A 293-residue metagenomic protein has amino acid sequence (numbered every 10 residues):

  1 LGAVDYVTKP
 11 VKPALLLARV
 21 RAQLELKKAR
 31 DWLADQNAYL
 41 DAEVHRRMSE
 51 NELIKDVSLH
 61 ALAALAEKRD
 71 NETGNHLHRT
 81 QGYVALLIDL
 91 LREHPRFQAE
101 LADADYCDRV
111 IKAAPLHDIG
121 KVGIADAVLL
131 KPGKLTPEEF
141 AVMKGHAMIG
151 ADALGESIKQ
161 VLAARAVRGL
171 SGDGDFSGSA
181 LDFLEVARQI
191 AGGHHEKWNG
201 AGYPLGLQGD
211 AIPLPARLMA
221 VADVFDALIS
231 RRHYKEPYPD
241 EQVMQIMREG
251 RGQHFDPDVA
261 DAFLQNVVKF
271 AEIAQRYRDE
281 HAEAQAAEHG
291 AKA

Functional and structural regions predicted by a protein language model:
V7-V20, L24: C-terminal output helix
P13-A18, A42, K292-A293: Short, low-complexity N-terminal regulatory "tails/caps" that precede and couple sensory modules
R19-A22, L26, D103, T136: Amphipathic alpha-helical coiled-coil segments and their boundaries
Q23, K28-H60, N71: Amphipathic alpha-helical coiled-coil "transmission" helices that mediate dimerization and conformational coupling
L53-A293: Histidine- and acidic-residue-rich, metal-dependent catalytic cores
